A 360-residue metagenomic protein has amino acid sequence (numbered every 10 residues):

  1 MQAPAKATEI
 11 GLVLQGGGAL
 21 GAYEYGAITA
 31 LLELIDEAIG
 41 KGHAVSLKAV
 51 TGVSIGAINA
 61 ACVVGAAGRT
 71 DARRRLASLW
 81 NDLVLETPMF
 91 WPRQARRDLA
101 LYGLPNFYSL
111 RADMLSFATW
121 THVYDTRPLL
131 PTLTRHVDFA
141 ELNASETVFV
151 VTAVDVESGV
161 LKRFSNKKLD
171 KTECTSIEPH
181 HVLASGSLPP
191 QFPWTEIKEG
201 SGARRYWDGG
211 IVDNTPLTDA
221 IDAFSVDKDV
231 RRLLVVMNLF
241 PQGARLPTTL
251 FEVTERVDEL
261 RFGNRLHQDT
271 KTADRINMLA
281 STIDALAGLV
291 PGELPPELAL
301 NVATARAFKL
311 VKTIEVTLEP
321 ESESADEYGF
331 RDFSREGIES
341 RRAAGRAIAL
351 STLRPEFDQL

Functional and structural regions predicted by a protein language model:
M1-V13, A153-G159: Small-residue-rich anion-binding loops in enzyme active sites
A5-V13, A19-T121, R127, L133 (+3 more regions): Patatin-like phospholipase
G11-L14, S46-S54, V150-A153, L234-L239 (+1 more regions): Extended hydrophobic secondary-structure segments that form protein cores and membrane-embedded regions
W120, L130-R135, A140-D229, E252 (+1 more regions): Active-site gating loop/helix substructures
V151-S158, D213, N238-G243, N301 (+2 more regions): Glycine-rich beta-alpha junction loops
D227-F251: A short, conserved beta-to-alpha structural element at the edge of catalytic cores that scaffolds binding
T248-V290: Acidic, Ser/Thr-rich peripheral helices and adjacent loops at domain boundaries
N277-L360: C-terminal helical/tail subdomains of lipid-metabolizing enzymes
